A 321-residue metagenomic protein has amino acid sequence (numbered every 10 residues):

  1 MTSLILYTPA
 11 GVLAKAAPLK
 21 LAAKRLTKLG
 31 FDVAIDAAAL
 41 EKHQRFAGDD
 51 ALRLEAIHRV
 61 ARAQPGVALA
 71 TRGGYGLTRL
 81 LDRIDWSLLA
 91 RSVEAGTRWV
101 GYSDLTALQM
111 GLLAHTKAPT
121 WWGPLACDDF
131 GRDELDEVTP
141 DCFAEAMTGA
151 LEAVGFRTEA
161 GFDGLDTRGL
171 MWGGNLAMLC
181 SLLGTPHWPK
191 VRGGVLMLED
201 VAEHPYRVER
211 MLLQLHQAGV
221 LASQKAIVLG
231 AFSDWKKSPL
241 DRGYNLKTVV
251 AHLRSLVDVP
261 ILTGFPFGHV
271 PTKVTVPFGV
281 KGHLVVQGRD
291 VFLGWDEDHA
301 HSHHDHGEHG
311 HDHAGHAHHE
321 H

Functional and structural regions predicted by a protein language model:
M1-Q64: ATP/NTP phosphate-donor binding region
V67-R83, Y102: N-terminal glycine-rich "phosphate-gripper" loop used for MgATP/nucleotide binding and carboxylate activation
R72-Y75, E203, S233, F267: Short glycine-rich anion-binding loops that position phosphate/pyrophosphate groups of nucleotides and phosphorylated
W86-G111, P119-L125, P260: Short, acidic/small-residue loops that bind anionic groups at enzyme active sites
K117-C180, G184: Conserved anion/nucleotide-ligand pocket segment
K190-L246: Internal helical hairpin/lid segments
A231-H301: ATP/nucleoside-binding phosphotransfer catalytic cores, i.e., glycine-rich phosphate-binding loops
H299-H321: Histidine-centered metal-binding segments
